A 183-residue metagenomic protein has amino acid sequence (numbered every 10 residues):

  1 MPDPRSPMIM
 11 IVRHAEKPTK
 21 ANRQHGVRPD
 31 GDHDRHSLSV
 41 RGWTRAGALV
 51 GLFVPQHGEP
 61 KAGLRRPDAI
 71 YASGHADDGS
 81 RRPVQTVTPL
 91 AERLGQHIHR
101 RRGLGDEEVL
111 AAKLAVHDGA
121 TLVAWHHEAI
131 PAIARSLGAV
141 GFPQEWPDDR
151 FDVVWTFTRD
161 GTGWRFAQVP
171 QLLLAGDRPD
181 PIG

Functional and structural regions predicted by a protein language model:
P2-D118, A129-G183: Active-site-proximal alpha-helix that buttresses catalytic centers in soluble enzyme cores
T121: Mobile, glycine-rich extracellular loop/lid and propeptide segments that shape or gate substrate/ligand access
A124-H126: Short beta-strand segments
